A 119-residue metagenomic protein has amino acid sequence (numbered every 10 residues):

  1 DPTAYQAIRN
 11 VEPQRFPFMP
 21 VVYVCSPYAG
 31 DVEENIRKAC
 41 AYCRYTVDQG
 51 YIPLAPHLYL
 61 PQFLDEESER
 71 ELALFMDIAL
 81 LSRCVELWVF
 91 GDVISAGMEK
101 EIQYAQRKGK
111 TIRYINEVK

Functional and structural regions predicted by a protein language model:
D1-K119: Catalytic phosphate/metal-binding cores of nucleic-acid and nucleotide-processing enzymes, i.e., regions that mediate
